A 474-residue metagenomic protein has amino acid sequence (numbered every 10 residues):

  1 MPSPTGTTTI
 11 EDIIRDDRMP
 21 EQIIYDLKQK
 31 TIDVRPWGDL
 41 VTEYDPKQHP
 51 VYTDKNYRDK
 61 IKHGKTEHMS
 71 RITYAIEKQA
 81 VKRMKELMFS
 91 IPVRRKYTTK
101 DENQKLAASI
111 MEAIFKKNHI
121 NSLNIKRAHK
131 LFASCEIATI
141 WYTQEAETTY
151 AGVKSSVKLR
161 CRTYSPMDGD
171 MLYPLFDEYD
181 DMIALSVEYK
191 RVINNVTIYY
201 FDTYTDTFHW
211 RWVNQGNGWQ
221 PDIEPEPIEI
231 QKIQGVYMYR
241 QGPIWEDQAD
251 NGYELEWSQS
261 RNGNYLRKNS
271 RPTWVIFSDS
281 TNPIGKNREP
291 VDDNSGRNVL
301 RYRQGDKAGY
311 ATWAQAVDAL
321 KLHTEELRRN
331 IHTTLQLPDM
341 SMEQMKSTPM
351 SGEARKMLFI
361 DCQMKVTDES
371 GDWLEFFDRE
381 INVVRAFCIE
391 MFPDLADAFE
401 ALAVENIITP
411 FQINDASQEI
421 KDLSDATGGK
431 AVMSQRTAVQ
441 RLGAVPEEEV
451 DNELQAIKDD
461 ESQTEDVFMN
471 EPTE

Functional and structural regions predicted by a protein language model:
M1-C161, M469-E474: Extended, helix-rich architectural segments
M1-S3, Y253-G263, R267, W274 (+1 more regions): Glycine- and charge-rich intrinsically disordered segments
V34, I91, K117-I125, S134-A138 (+9 more regions): Short secondary-structure junctions and interdomain/linker hinges
N103-A107, K116-N124, L131, A319-H323 (+3 more regions): Short amphipathic alpha-helical segments
K105-M111, D306-G309, F359: A short, surface-exposed helix-loop junction/capping segment
I125-R240: Extended, regular secondary-structure scaffolds
W219-A354: Extended, charged amphipathic alpha-helical segments
K286-D306, A319, E326, N330-E474: C-terminal helix-loop subdomains that flank or include functional centers
